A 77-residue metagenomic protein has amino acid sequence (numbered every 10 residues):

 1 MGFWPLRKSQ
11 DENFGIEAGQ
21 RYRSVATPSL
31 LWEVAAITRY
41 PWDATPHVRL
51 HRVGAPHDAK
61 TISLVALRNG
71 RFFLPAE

Functional and structural regions predicted by a protein language model:
M1-A18: Mixed-charge, Lys/Arg-rich low-complexity intrinsically disordered regions
G2, R52-E77: Intrinsically disordered, low-complexity, charged/polar segments
N13, V25, R39-P41: Sterically constrained small-residue positions within well-ordered secondary structures of folded domains
G19-S24: Tryptophan-anchored aromatic micro-motifs
V25-P28, H51-A55: Short, flexible beta-strand-to-coil junctions
S29-Y40: Short beta-strand-centered aromatic/proline hotspots
P41-D43, H57: A cross-taxa feature marking solvent-exposed loop/turn segments within ectodomains of secreted and single-pass membrane
A44-R49: Short aromatic-glycine-enriched beta-strand elements
